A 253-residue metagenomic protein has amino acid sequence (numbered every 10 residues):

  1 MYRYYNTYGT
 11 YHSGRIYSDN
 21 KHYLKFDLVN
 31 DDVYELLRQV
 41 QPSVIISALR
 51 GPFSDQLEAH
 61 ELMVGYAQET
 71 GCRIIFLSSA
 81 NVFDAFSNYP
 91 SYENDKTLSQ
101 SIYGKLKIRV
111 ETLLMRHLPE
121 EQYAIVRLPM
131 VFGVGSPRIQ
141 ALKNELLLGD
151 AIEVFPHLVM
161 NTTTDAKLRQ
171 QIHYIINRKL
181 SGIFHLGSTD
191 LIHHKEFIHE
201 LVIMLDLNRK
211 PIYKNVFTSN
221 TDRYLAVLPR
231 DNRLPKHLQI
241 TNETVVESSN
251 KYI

Functional and structural regions predicted by a protein language model:
M1-V44, A226-R233: N-terminal Rossmann/SDR dinucleotide-binding element
T10, A48, I74-S79, V126-L128: SDR active-site strand-loop-helix element
Y34-F76: NAD(P)-cofactor binding segment of oxidoreductase domains
E61-I102: Conserved Rossmann-fold NAD(P)-dependent oxidoreductase catalytic core, especially the SDR/UDP-sugar
S87-V126, G133: Catalytic helix-loop patch of NAD(P)-dependent Rossmann-fold dehydrogenases
T112-M160, D165-K167, Y174: NAD(P)-dependent short-chain dehydrogenase/reductase
D150, Q171-Y174, R178-L225, I253: Mid/C-terminal beta-alpha module of Rossmann-like enzyme folds, strongest in SDR-family dehydrogenases/epimerases
N220-D222, P235-I253: Amphipathic terminal alpha-helices
